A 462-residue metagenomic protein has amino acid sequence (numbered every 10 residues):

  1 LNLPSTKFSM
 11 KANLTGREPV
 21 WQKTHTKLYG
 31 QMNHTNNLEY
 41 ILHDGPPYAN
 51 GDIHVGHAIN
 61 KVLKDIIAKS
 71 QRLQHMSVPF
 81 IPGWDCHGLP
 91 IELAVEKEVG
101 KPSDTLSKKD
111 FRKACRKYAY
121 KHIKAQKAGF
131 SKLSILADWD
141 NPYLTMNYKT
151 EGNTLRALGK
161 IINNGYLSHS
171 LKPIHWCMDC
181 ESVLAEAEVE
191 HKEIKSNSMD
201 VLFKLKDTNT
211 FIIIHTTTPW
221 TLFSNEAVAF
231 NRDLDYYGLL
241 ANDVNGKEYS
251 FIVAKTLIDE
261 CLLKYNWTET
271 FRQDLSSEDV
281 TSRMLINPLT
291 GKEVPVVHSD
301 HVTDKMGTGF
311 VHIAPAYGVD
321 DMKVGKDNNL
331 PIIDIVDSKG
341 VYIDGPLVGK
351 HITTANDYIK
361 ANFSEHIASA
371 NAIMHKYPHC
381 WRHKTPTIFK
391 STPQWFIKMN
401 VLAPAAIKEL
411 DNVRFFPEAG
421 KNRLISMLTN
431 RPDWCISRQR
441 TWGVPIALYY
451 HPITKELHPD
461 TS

Functional and structural regions predicted by a protein language model:
L1-S9, V55-L63, I67, L89-E96 (+2 more regions): Short, charge-rich amphipathic segments
L3-L14, E18-Y29, E96-F223, N242-D243 (+4 more regions): Residue patterns forming the tRNA-binding/recognition surfaces of aminoacyl-tRNA synthetases and related DALR
H34-A94, T154, I214-T217, T221 (+5 more regions): N-terminal catalytic cores of NTP/NDP-binding nucleotidyl/phosphoryl-transfer enzymes
G45-P46, H87, T217-W220, D233 (+4 more regions): Anionic group-transfer/hydrolysis microenvironments
Y48, K69, L89, L239 (+6 more regions): A generic signature of intrinsically disordered, low-complexity regions enriched in glycine/proline and charged/polar
F223, A227, L234-F310, V319 (+1 more regions): Protease-associated
